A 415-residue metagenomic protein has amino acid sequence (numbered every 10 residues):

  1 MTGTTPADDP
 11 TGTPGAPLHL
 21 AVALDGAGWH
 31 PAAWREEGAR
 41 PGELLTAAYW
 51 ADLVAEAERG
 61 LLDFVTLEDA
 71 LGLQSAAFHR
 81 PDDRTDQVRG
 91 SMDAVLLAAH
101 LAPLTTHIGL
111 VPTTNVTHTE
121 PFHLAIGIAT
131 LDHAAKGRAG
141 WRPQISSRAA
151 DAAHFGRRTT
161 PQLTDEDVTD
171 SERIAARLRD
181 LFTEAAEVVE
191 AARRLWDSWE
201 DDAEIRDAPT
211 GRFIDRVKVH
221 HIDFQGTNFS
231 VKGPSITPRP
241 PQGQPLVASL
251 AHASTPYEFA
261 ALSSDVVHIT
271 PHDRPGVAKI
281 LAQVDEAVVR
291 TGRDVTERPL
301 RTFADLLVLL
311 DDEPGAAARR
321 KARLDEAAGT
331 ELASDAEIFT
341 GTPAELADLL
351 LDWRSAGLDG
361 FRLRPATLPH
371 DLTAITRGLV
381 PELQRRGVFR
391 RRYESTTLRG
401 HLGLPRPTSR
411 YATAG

Functional and structural regions predicted by a protein language model:
T2-L104, Q242-P245, T396, A412-G415: N-terminal beta1-alpha1-beta2 module of alpha/beta enzyme domains
G12-G15, A55-R59, A99-T106, D132-K136 (+2 more regions): Acidic (Asp/Glu)-rich catalytic clusters
L18-L24, V65-L67, I108-T114, G137-P143 (+4 more regions): Hydrophobic faces of well-ordered beta-strands that scaffold small-molecule active sites in alpha/beta enzyme cores
L20, A57, L61, L101 (+8 more regions): Conserved, mostly hydrophobic/aromatic
A23-E43, H118-K218, V266, P275-K279: Flexible, glycine-rich active-site loops centered on histidine and acidic residues that chelate a metal or position
H30-A48, T113-F122, I145, R158 (+4 more regions): Active-site mouth loops of central-metabolism enzymes
L110-V111, A134, G140, S230 (+9 more regions): Membrane-embedded alpha-helical bundles of multi-pass transporters/translocases, especially carrier/permease families
Q225-N228, S235-R290: Long hydrophobic segments that form regular secondary structure
